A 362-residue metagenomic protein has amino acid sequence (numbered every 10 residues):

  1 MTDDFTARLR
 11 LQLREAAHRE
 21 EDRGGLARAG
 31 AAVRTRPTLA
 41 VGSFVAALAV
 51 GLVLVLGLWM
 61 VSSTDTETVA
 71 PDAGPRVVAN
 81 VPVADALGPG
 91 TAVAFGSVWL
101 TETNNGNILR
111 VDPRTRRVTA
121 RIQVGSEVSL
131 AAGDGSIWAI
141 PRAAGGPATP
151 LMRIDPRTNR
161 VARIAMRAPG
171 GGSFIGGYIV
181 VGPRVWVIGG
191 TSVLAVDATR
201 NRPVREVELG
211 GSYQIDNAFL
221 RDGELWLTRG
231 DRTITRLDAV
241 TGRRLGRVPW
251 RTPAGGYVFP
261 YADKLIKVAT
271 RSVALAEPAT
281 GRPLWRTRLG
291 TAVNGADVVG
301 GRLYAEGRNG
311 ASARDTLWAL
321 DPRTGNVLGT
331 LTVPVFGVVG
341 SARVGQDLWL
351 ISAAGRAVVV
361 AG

Functional and structural regions predicted by a protein language model:
M1-D4, H18-P82: Membrane-interface helical sensory segment of bacterial ECF anti-sigma factor regulators
R76-V83, R117-I122, R160-A168, R202-E208 (+3 more regions): A short beta-strand motif characteristic of beta-propeller blades
N80-G106: Beta-strand-rich domains and repeat architectures in extracellular enzymes and scaffolds, especially beta-propellers
D85-V93, G125-D134, G170-G182, G211-D222 (+3 more regions): Repeated scaffold domains used in trafficking and secretory/extracellular systems, primarily beta-propellers
L100-N104, A139-P147, V187-G190, L227-D231 (+3 more regions): Conserved beta-strand positions in repeat-built beta-propeller and related beta-rich domains
N107-L109, G146-M152, S192-A195, R232-T235 (+3 more regions): Structural motif
D112-R116, D155-N159, D197-N201, D238-G242 (+3 more regions): Short loop/turn segments that connect beta-strands within beta-propeller blades
F336-G362: Blade-level signature of beta-propeller repeat domains, shared across WD40, Kelch, NHL, RCC1 and BNR/Asp-box propellers
